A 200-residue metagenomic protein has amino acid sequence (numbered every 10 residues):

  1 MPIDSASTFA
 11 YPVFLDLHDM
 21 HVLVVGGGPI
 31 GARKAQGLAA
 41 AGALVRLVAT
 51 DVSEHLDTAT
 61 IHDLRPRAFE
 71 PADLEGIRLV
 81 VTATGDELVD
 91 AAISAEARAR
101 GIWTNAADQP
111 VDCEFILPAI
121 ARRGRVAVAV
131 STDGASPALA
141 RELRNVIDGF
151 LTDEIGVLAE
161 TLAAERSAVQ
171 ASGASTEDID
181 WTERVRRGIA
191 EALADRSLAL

Functional and structural regions predicted by a protein language model:
M1-D51, L56-A59, L64-R67: Hydrophobic, well-ordered beta-alpha structural blocks that scaffold small-molecule cofactor pockets
F14-L17, A39, A72-L74, A119-R123: Solvent-exposed alpha-helices and their adjacent loops that cap or buttress functional pockets in soluble metabolic
I30-K34, V89-D90, S136-L139: Short glycine/serine/threonine-rich phosphate/pyrophosphate-binding segments that cradle anionic phosphate groups
R46, I77-E87, V126-A135, G149: Short beta-strand and adjoining strand-loop segment in the mid-core of the Rossmann-like NAD(P)-dependent dehydrogenase
D51, H62-R67, A72-A106: Ligand/cofactor pocket segment of small-molecule handling proteins
E87-D133: Rossmann-fold NAD(P)-binding glycine/threonine-rich loop
G134-L200: An accessory alpha-helical subdomain
